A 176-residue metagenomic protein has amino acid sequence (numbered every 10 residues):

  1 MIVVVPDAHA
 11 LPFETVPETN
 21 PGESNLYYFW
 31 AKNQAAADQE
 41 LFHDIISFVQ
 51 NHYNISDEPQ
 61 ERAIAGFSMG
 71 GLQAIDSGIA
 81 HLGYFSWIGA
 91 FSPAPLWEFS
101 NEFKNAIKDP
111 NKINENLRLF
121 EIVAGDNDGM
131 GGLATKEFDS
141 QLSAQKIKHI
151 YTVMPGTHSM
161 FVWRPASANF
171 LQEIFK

Functional and structural regions predicted by a protein language model:
M1-K176: Non-catalytic cap/lid and distal C-terminal segments of serine-dependent acyl enzymes
